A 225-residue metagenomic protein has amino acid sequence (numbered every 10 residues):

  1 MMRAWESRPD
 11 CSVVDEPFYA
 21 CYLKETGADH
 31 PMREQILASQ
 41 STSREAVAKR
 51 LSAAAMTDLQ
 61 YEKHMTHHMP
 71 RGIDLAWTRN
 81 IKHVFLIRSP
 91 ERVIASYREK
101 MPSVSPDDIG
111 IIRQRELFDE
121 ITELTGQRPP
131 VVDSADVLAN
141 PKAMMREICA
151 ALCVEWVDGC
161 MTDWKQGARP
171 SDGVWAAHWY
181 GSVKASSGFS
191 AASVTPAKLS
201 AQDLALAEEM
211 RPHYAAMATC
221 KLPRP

Functional and structural regions predicted by a protein language model:
M1-A20, M145-K165: Internal hydrophobic scaffold segments of catalytic domains
M1-M56: PAPS-dependent sulfotransferase catalytic core
C21-L23, V93, Q166: Generic structural signal for helix capping and beta-alpha/helix-loop junctions
E34, V104-D108, A201: Charge-dense, low-complexity intrinsically disordered segments
S39-A48, R115-F118, V183-A191: Short, basic, helix/turn surface patches
L59: Short, Asp-centered acidic motifs that coordinate Mg2+ and/or phosphate in catalytic or ligand-binding sites
E62-C160, V174-S182: PAPS-dependent sulfotransferase catalytic domain
E155-P225: PAPS-dependent sulfotransferases, especially Golgi type II membrane carbohydrate sulfotransferases
